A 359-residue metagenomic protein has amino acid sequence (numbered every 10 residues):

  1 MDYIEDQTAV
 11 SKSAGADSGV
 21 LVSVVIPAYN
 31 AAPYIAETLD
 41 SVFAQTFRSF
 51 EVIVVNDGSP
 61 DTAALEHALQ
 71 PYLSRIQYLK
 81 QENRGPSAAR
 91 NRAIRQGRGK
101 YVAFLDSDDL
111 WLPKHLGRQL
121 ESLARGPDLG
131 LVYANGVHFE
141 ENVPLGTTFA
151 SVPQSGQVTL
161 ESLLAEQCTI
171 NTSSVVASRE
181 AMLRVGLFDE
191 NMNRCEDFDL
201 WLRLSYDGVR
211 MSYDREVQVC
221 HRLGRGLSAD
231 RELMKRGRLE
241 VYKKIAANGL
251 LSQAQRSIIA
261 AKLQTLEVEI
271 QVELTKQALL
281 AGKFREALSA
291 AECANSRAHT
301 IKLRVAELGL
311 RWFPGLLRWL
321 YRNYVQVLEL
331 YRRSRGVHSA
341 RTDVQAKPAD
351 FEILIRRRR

Functional and structural regions predicted by a protein language model:
D2-G237: Nucleotide-sugar donor-binding/catalytic module of glycosyltransferases that assemble extracellular/cell-envelope
I4, K276-R359: Membrane-interface aromatic/basic loop that binds lipid-linked glycans or pyrophosphate carriers, typified by
F47, L250, H299-T300: Helix-capping and short linker residues that terminate individual alpha-solenoid repeat units
V209, V217-G224, A229-A254, L279-S296 (+2 more regions): Catalytic core of nucleotide-sugar-dependent glycosyltransferases
Q253-A260, A306-L308: Acidic, Ser/Thr-rich low-complexity linear motifs
A260-L263, E267: Residues that mark the junctions of alpha-helical repeat units in TPR/alpha-solenoid scaffolds
